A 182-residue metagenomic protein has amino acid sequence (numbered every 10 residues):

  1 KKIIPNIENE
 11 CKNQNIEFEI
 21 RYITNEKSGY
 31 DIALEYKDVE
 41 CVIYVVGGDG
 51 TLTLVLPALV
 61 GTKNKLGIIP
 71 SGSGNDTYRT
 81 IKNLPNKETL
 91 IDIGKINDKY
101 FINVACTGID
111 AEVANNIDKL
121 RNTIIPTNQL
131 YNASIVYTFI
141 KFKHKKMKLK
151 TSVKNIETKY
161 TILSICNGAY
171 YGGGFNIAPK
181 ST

Functional and structural regions predicted by a protein language model:
K1-I43, T53, P57, G61 (+1 more regions): ATP/NTP phosphate-donor binding region
R21-T24, G47, I69, A105: Small/polar loops that bind or transfer phosphate-bearing groups
G29, D49, L163: Short conserved active-site loop signatures built around small residues
G48-G50, G168: Active-site metal-binding loops of divalent metal-dependent hydrolases
G50-V55, G74-D76: Short glycine/serine/threonine-rich phosphate/pyrophosphate-binding segments that cradle anionic phosphate groups
K63-I162: Catalytic core of DAGKc-family lipid kinases
C106, D110, S164-A178: Glycine-rich phosphate/pyrophosphate-binding beta-alpha loops
R121-L130, Y171-G173, P179-T182: Gly/Ser/Thr-rich active-site loops/lids in small-molecule metabolic enzymes that frequently grip phosphoryl groups
